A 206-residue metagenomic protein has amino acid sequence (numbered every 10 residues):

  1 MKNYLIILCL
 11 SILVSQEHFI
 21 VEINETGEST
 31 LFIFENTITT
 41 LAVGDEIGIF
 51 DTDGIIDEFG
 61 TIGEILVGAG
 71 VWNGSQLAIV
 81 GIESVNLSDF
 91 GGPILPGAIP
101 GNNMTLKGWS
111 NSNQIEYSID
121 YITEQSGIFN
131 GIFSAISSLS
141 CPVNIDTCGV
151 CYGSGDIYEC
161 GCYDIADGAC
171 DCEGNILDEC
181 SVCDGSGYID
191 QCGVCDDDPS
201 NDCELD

Functional and structural regions predicted by a protein language model:
M1-D206: Primarily marks secretory-pathway-exposed extracellular/lumenal segments that are disulfide- and glycosylation-prone
